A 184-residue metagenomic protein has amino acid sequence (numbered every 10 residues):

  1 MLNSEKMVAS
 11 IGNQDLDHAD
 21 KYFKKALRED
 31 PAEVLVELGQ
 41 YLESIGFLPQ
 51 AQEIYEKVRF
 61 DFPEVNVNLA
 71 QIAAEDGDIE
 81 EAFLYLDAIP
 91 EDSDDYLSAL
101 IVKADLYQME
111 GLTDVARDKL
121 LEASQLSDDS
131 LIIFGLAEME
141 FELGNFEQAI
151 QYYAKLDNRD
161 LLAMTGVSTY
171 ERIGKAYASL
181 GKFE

Functional and structural regions predicted by a protein language model:
M1, E33, E64-V67, S98 (+2 more regions): Start-of-helix register in tetratricopeptide repeats
E5, E37, N68-Q71, V102 (+2 more regions): Canonical tetratricopeptide repeat
